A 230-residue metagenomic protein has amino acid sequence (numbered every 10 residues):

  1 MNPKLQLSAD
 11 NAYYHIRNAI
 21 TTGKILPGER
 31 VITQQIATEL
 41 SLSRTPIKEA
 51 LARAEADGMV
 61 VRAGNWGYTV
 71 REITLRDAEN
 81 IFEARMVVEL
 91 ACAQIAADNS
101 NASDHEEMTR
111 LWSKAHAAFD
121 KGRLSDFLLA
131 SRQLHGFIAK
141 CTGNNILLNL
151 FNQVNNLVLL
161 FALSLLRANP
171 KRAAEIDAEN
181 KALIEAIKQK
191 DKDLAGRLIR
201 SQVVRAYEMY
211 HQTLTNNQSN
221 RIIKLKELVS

Functional and structural regions predicted by a protein language model:
M1-Q94, D98, H211-S230: Short linear motifs at protein or domain termini
L7, E106, K171-E175: Short helix-capping and inter-helix turn/linker motifs at the boundaries of alpha-helical repeat units
A19, G23, V154-F161, L165 (+2 more regions): A short secondary-structure junction motif
A56-V61, N152-L157, K171-A174: Mobile beta-alpha loop/short-helix "lid" or hinge segments that flank ligand
I81, A102-L163, D177-A186, L194-A206: Conserved amphipathic alpha-helical segments that form helical-bundle/coiled-coil interaction surfaces
A97-D98, G143, R167: Short helix-capping/hinge motifs at transmembrane helix termini and TM-loop junctions
R172-S230: C-terminal regulatory/effector modules of DNA-binding transcriptional regulators
